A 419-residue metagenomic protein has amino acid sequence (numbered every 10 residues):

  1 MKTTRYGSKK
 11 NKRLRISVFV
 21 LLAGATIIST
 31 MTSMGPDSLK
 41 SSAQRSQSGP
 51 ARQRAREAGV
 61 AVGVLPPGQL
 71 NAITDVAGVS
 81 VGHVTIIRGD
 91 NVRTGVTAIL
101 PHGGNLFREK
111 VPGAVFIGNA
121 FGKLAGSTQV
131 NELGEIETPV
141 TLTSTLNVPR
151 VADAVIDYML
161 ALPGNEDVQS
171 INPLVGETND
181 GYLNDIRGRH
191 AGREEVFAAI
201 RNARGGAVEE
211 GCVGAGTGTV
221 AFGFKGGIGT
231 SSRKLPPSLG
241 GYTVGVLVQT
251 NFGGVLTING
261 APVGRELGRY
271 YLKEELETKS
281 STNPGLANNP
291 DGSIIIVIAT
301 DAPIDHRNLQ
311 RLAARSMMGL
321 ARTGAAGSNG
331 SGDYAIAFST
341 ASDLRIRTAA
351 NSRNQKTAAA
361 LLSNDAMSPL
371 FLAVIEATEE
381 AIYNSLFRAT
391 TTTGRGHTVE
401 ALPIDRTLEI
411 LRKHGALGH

Functional and structural regions predicted by a protein language model:
M1-R13: N-terminal secretory signal peptides that target proteins for export/translocation
M1-T4, V20, P36-D37: Low-complexity, intrinsically disordered short segments enriched for Gly/Pro and polybasic residues
T3-T4, T30-T32, A43: Ala/Thr-enriched low-complexity intrinsically disordered regions
L14-V18: Short, hydrophobic alpha-helical membrane anchors of single-pass surface/secreted proteins
F19-T30: Bacterial N-terminal signal peptides
M31-M34, G126: An N-terminal domain-start capping segment
L39-H419: Alpha/propeptide regions of enzymes that mature by internal proteolysis
